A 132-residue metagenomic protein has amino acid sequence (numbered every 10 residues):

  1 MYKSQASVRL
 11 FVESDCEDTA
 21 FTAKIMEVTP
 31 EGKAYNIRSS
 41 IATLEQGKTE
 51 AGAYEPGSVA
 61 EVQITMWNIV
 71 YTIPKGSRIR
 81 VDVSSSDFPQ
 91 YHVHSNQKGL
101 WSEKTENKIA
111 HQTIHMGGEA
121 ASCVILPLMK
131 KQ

Functional and structural regions predicted by a protein language model:
K3-Q132: Glycine/threonine-rich phosphate-binding loop and adjacent beta-strand/alpha-helix elements that clamp
